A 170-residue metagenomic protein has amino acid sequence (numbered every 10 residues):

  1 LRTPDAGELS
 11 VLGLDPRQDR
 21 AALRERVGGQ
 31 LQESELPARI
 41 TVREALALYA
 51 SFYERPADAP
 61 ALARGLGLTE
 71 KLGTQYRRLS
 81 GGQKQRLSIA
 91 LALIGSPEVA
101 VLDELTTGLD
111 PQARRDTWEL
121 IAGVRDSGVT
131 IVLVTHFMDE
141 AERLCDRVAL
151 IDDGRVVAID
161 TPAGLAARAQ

Functional and structural regions predicted by a protein language model:
A47, S51, P56-L72: Conserved ABC ATPase "signature" region
I89: Hydrophobic anchor residue at the start of the ABC signature
A100-D103: Catalytic Walker B motif of ABC-type/P-loop ATPase nucleotide-binding domains
R114-S127: Helical segment within the ABC ATPase nucleotide-binding domain
V129-H136: Conserved H-loop
I159-D160: ABC ATPase "signature
